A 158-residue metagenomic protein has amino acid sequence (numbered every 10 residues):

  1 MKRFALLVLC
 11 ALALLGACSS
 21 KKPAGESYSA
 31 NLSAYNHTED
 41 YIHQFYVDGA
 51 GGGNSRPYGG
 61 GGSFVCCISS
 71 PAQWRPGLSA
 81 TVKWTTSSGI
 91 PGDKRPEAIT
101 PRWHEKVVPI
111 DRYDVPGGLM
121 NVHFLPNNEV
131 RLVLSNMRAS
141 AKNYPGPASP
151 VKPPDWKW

Functional and structural regions predicted by a protein language model:
M1-V8: Bacterial N-terminal signal peptides that target proteins for export
A13-A17: C-terminal motif of bacterial Sec signal peptides marking the signal peptidase cleavage site
S19-E26: Bacterial lipoprotein signal-peptidase II cleavage site
E26-L32: Short structural boundary motif marking the start of a folded domain
L32-D40: Structural motif
T38-E39, A72-S79, R112-V115: A short, structured loop/turn motif at beta-sheet edges
F45-P91: Tryptophan-paired
W84-W158: Beta-strand-rich cores of mature extracytoplasmic or soluble domains
